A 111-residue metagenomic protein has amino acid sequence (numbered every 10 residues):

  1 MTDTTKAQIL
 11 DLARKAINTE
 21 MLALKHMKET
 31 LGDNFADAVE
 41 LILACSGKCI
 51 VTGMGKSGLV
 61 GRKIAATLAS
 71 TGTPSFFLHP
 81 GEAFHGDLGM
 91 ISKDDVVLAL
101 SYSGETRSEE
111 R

Functional and structural regions predicted by a protein language model:
T2-G47: An N-terminal, well-structured beta->alpha segment
T4-A7, D11, D33, G55 (+4 more regions): Residues at secondary-structure transition points
K25-H26, V51-T52, A99-L100: Short, contiguous strand/loop micro-motifs
E29, M54-G55, S103: Short, surface-exposed acidic/glycine-rich loop or hinge patches that mediate macromolecular interfaces
F35-A69: Conserved H-X4-D acyltransferase segment
K63-R107: Glycine-rich oxoanion-binding loops at beta->alpha junctions
E110-R111: Conserved small/polar residues in nucleotide/adenosyl-binding loops
